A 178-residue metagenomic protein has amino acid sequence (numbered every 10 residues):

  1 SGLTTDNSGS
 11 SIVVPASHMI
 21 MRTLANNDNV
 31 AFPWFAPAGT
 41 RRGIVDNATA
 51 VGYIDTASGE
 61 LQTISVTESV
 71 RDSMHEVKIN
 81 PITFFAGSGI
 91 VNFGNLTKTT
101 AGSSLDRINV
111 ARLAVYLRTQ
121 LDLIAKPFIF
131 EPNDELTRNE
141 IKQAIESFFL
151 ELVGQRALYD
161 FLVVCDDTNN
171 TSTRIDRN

Functional and structural regions predicted by a protein language model:
S1-N178: Structured, hydrophobic secondary-structure cores that serve as assembly/anchoring elements
